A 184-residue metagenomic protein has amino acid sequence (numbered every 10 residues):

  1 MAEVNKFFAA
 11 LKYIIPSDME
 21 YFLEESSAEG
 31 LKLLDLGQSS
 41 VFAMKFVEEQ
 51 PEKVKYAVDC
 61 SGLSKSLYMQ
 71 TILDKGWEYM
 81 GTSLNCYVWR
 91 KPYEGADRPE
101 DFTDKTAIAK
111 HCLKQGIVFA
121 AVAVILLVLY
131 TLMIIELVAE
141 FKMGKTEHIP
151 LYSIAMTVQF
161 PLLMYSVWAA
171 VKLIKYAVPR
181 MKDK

Functional and structural regions predicted by a protein language model:
M1-K184: Terminus-proximal functional modules
